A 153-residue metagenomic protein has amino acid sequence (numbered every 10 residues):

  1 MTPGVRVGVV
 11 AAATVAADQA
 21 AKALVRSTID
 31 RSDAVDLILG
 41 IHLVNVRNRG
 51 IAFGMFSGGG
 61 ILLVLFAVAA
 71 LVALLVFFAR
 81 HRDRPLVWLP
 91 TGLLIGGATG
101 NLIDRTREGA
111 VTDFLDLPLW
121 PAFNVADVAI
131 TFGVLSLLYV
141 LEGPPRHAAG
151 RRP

Functional and structural regions predicted by a protein language model:
M1-P153: Alpha-helical transmembrane bundles and membrane-interface segments of multipass inner-membrane proteins
